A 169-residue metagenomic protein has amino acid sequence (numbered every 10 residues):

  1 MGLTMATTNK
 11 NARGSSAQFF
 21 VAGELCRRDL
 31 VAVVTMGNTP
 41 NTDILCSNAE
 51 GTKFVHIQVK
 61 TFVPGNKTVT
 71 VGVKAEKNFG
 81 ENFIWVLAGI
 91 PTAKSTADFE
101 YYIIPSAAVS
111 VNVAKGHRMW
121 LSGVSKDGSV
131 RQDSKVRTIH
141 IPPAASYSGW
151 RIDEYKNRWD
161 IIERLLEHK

Functional and structural regions predicted by a protein language model:
M1-P40, L45-K169: Mixed-charge (Asp/Glu-Lys/Arg
